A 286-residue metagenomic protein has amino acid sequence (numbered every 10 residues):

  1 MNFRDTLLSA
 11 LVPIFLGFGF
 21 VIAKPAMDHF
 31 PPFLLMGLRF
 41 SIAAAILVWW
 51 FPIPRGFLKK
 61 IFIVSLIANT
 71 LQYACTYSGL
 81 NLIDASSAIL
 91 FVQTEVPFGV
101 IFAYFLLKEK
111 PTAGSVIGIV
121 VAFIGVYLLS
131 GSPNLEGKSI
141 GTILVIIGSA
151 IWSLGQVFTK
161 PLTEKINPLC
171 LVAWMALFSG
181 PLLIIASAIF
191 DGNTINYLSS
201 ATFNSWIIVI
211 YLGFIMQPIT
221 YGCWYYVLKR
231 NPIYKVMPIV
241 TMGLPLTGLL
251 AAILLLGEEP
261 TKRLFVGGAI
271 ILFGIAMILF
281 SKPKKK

Functional and structural regions predicted by a protein language model:
M1-L34, E136-P161, L182-I185, K286: Glycine-/small-residue-enriched transmembrane alpha-helix faces in small-molecule transporters and effluxers
I14-F15, G19-F20, V48-V92, V100 (+2 more regions): Specific transmembrane alpha-helical segments of multi-pass solute transporters/efflux pumps, especially DMT/EamA
F15, P25-L71, F98, F102 (+4 more regions): Transmembrane alpha-helices of multi-pass small-molecule transport proteins
G19, S41-I46, F91-F105, V120-V121 (+4 more regions): Alpha-helical transmembrane segments of compact multi-pass small-molecule transporters, enriched in specific families
A23-H29, N81, Y127-K138, A188-N204 (+2 more regions): Membrane-interface helix termini and inter-helical loops of multi-pass transporters
A26, L35, R39, G79 (+7 more regions): Hydrophobic/aromatic residues within transmembrane alpha-helices of multi-pass small-molecule transporters
L38, A88-T94, F158-P181, Q217-I253: Helix-helix packing/entry segments at the starts of transmembrane helices
S41, L47, F102, P111-G131 (+4 more regions): Hydrophobic transmembrane alpha-helices of multi-pass small-molecule transport proteins
